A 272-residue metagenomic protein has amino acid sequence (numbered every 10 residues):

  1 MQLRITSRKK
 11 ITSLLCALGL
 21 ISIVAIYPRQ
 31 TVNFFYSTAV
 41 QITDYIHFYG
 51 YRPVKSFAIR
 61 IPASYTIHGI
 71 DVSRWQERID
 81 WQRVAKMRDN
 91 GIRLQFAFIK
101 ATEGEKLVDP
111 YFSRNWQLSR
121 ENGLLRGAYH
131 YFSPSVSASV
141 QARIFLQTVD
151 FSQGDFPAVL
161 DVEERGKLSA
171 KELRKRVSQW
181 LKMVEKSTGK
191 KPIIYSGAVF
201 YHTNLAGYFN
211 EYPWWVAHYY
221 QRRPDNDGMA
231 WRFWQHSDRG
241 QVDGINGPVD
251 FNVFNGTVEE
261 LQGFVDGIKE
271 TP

Functional and structural regions predicted by a protein language model:
M1-P28: N-terminal Sec-pathway targeting helices
I21-I42: Membrane-interface motif at the C-terminal end of an N-terminal transmembrane signal
S37-Y65, G69-Q76, F209-P272: Functionally critical loop-and-helix segments that line ligand-binding/catalytic clefts of soluble enzyme domains
V54-D80, K86-D89, L94-L181, E185-S187: Substrate-binding cleft of extracellular glycoside hydrolase catalytic domains
R78-W81, Y201-T203: Short, well-ordered alpha-helical microsegments
D89-L94, L124, G154, Y208-W215 (+1 more regions): Glycine-enriched alpha-helix->loop->beta-strand junction motifs that scaffold or abut catalytic
K106, S135, Y201, R223 (+1 more regions): Flexible, glycine-rich phosphate/dinucleotide-binding loops and adjacent beta-alpha linkers at cofactor/substrate
P157-G228: Catalytic domains of cell-wall/extracellular-matrix polysaccharide-remodeling enzymes, centered on de-N-acetylation
